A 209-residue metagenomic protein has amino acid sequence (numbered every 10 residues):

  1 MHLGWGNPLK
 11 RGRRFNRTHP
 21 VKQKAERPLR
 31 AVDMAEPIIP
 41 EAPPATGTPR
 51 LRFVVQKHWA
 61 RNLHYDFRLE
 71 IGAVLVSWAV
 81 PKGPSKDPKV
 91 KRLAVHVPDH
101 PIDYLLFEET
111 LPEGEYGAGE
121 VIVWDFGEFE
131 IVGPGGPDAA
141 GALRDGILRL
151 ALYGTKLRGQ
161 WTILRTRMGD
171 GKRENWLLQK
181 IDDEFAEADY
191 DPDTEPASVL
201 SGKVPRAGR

Functional and structural regions predicted by a protein language model:
H2-R209: A charge-rich, low-complexity, intrinsically flexible signal that marks solvent-exposed coils, linkers, repeats
